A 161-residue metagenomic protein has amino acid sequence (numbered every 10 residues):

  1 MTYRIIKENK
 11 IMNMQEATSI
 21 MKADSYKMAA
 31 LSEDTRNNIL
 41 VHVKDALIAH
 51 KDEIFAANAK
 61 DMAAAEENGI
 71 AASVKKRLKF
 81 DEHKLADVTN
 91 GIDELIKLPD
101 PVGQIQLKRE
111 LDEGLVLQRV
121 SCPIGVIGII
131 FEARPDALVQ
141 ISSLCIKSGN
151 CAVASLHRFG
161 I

Functional and structural regions predicted by a protein language model:
M1-T2, V126: Accessible peptide chain termini
Y3-V116: N-terminal Rossmann-like NAD(P)+-binding subdomain of aldehyde/semialdehyde dehydrogenases
N90, K97, P101-I161: Conserved small-residue-rich beta-alpha loop and adjacent elements that most often cradle the phosphate/pyrophosphate
